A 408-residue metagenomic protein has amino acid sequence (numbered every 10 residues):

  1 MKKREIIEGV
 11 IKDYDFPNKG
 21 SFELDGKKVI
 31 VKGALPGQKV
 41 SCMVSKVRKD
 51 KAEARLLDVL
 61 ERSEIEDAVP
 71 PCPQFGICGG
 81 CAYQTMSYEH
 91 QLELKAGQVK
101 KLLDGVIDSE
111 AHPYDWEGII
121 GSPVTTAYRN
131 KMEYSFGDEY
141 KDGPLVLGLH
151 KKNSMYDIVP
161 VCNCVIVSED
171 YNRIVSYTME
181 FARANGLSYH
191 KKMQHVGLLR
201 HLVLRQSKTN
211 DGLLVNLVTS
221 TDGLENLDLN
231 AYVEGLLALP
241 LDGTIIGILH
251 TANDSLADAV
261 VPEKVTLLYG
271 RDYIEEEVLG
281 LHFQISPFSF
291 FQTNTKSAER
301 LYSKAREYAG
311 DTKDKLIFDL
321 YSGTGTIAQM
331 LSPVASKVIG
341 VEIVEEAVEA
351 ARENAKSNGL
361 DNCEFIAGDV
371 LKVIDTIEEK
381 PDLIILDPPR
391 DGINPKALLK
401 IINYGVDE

Functional and structural regions predicted by a protein language model:
M1-Q74, E110, K152, E364 (+1 more regions): Terminal RNA-binding accessory module
K2-E8, D13-N18, L224-E408: Rossmann-like S-adenosyl-L-methionine
G20-D25, G148-K152, N216-V218, A351: Short, acidic/hydrophobic/Gly-rich beta-strand patch recurrent on exposed beta strands that often constitutes part
F22, G37, C81, L202 (+1 more regions): Residue-level signal for inorganic ion chemistry
G37, V167, N294: Short, conserved phosphate/pyrophosphate- and ester-handling motifs at nucleotide-, phospho-/glycolipid
L60-P70, I77-S188, T209: Extended interfacial segments that mediate partner engagement and assembly in macromolecular machines
Y156-R200, T221-L249, D254: Internal alpha/beta scaffold segment
L204, D211-S220, H282-S286, L383: Short, aliphatic-rich beta-strand segments
